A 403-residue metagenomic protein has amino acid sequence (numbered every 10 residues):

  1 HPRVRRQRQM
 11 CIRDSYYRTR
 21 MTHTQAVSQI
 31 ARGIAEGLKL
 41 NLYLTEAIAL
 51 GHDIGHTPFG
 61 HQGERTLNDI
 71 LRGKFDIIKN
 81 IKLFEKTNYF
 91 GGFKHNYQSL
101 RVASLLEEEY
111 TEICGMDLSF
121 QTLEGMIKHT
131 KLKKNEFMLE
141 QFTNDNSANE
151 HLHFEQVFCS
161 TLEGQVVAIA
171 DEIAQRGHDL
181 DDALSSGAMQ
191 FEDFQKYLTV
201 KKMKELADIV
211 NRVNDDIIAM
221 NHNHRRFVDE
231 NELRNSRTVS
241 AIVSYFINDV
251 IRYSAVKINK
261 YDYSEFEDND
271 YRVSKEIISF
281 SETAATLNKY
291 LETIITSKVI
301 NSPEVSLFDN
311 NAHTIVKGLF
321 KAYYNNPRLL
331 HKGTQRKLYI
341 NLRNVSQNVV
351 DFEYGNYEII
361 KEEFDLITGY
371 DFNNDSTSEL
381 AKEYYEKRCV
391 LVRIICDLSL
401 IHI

Functional and structural regions predicted by a protein language model:
H1-R8, I12, S399-H402: Single conserved hydrophobic/aromatic residue that forms the stacking wall/gate of nucleotide- or nucleobase-binding
R13-Y17, V27: Sequence context of c-type cytochrome heme-c attachment sites
H23-A26, A312: Phosphate/oxyanion-binding active-site loops and adjacent basic polyanion-contact surfaces
Q25, Q29-R32, E36-G37, I54-N259: Sequence-structural signature of the catalytic-core scaffold of metal-dependent phosphohydrolases that act on
L38-T45: Glycine-rich phosphate/pyrophosphate-binding loops and their adjacent beta-strand/loop elements at enzyme active sites
E46-G51: Short alpha-helix carrying the canonical HExxH Zn2+-binding catalytic motif
D215-V390, L400: C-terminal subdomains that position terminal phosphate/3'-OH groups for nucleotidyl transfer/ligation, primarily on
